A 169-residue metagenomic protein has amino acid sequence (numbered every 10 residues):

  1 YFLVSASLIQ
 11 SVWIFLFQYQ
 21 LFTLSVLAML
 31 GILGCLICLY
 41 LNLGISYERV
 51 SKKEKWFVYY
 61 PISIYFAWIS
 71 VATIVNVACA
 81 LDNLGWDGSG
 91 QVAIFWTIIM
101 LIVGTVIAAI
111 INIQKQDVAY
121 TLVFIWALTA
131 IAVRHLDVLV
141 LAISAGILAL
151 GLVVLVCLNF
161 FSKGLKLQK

Functional and structural regions predicted by a protein language model:
F2-I14, M29-L41, V58-N76: Alpha-helical transmembrane segments of multi-pass integral membrane proteins
V12-L27, L84-Q91, I111-K115, H135-L141: Membrane-interface helix caps and helix-loop-helix hairpins in membrane proteins
L30-L41, L128-I131, A149-L158: Alpha-helical transmembrane segments and their membrane-interface exit regions
L36-I45, A72-N83, I99-Q114: Alpha-helical transmembrane segments in multipass membrane proteins, preferentially the mid-helix core
N42-Y47, C157-K169: Membrane-interface capping segments at transmembrane-helix boundaries
V58-F66, W86-M100: A loop-to-helix transmembrane entry motif
G90-V106, A132-V154: Membrane-interface transmembrane-helix boundary segments in multi-pass integral membrane proteins
A119-A130: Central hydrophobic cores of alpha-helical transmembrane segments in multi-pass integral membrane proteins
